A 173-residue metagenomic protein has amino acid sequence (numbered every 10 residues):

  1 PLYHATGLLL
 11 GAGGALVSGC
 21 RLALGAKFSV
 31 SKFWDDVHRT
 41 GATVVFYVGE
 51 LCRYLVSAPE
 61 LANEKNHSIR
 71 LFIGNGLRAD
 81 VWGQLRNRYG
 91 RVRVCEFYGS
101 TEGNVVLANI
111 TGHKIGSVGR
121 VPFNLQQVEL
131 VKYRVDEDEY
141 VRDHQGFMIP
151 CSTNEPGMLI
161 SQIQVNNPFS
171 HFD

Functional and structural regions predicted by a protein language model:
P1, G25-A26, V48, G74-N75: Glycine- and other small-residue-rich loops at beta-strand/loop junctions that grip anionic moieties
Y3-T43, A58: Conserved AMP-binding/adenylation subdomain of ANL enzymes
L9, C52-R53: Conserved structural elements of the adenylate-forming
V17, W34-D35, R39-Y47, V56-Y140 (+2 more regions): Gly/Ser/Thr-rich phosphate-binding loop
A23, L51-C52, G103: Conserved sequence/active-site signature of Rossmann-fold short-chain dehydrogenase/reductase
S29, L51-C52, R78: Alpha-helix capping/helix-boundary segments
V48-L51, V165: Beta->alpha turn/N-cap motifs
Y133-D173: Conserved ATP/PPi-binding loop(s) of AMP-dependent carboxylate-activating enzymes
